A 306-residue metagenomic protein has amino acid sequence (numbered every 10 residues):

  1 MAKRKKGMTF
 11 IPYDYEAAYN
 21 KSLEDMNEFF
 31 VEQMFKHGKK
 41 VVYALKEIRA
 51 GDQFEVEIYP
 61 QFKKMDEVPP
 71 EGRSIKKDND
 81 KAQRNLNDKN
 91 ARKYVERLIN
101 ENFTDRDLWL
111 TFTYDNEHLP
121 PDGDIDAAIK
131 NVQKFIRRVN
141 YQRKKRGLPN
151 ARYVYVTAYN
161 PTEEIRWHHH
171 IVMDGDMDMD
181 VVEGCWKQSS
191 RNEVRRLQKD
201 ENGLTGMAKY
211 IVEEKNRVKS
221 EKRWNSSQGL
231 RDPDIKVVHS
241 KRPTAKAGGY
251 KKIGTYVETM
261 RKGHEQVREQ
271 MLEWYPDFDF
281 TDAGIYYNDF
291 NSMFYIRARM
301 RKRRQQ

Functional and structural regions predicted by a protein language model:
M1-I165, G175-Q306: Right-hand nucleic-acid polymerase module
